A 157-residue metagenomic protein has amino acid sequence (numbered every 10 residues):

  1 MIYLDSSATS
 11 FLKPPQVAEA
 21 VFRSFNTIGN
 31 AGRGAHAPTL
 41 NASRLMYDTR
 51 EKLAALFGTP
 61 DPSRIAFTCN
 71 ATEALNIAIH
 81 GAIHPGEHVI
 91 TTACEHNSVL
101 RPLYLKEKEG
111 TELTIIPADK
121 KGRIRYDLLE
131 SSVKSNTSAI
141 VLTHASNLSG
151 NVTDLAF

Functional and structural regions predicted by a protein language model:
M1-F157: Pyridoxal 5′-phosphate
